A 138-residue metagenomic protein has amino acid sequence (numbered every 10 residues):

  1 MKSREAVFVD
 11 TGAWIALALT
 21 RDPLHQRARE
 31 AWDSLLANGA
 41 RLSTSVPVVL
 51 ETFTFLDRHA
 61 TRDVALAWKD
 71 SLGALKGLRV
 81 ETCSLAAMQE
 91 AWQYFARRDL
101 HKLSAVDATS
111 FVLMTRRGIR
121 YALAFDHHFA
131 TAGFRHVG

Functional and structural regions predicted by a protein language model:
M1-A6, F111, T115-G138: Acidic, PIN/NYN-like endoribonuclease modules and their adjacent C-terminal/linker elements
M1-T44, D57-S71, G138: Short, well-structured N-terminal submotif of metal-dependent ribonuclease cores
K2, R79-Y121: Active-site neighborhoods of divalent-metal-dependent phosphate/nucleic-acid chemistry enzymes
D10, E51, D107, D126: Acidic active-site catalytic centers that drive phospho-/nucleotidyl reactions and related ester hydrolyses
W14, V49, F129-A130: A generic structural signal for short hydrophobic patches within well-formed alpha-helices
N38-G39, L75, A132: Structured helix-beta-strand junction loops
L50-F53, W92: Amphipathic alpha-helical segments within well-ordered protein domains
